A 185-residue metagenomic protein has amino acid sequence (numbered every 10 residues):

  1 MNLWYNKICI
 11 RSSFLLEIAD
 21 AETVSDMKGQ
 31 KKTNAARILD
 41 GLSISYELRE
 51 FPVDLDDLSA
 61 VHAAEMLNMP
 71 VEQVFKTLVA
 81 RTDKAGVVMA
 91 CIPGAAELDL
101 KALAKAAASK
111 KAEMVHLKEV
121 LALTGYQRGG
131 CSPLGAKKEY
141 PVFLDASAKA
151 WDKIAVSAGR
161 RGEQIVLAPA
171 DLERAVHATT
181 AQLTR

Functional and structural regions predicted by a protein language model:
L3-R185: Extended, low-hydrophobicity, polar/charged segments
